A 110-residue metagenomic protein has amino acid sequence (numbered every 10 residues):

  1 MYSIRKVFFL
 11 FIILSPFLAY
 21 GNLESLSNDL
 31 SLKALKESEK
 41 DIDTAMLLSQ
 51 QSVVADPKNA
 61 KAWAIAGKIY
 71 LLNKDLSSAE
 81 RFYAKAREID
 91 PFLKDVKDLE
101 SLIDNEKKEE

Functional and structural regions predicted by a protein language model:
E24-L35, A60, A64: Alpha-helical tetratricopeptide repeat
E39, L72, L102-E109: Register position in tetratricopeptide repeats
Q51-V54, K85-E88: Conserved structural position within tetratricopeptide repeats
A62, D95-V96: TPR alpha-solenoid repeat register
